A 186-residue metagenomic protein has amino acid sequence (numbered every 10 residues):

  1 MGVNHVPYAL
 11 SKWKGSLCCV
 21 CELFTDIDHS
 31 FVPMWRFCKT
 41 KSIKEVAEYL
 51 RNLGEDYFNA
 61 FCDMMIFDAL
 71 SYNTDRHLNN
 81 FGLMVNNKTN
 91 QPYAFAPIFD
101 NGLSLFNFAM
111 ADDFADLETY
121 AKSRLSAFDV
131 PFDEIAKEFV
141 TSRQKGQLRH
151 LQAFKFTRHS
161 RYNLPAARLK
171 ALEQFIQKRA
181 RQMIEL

Functional and structural regions predicted by a protein language model:
M1, N59-F67, Q174-R181: A broad, structural surface signal
M1-M34: Conserved ATP-binding subdomain of kinase catalytic cores across diverse folds
D28-Y49: A broadly used, surface-exposed interaction patch
K44-M110: Conserved kinase catalytic-core segment
K88-L186: C-terminal catalytic region of ATP-dependent kinase domains
